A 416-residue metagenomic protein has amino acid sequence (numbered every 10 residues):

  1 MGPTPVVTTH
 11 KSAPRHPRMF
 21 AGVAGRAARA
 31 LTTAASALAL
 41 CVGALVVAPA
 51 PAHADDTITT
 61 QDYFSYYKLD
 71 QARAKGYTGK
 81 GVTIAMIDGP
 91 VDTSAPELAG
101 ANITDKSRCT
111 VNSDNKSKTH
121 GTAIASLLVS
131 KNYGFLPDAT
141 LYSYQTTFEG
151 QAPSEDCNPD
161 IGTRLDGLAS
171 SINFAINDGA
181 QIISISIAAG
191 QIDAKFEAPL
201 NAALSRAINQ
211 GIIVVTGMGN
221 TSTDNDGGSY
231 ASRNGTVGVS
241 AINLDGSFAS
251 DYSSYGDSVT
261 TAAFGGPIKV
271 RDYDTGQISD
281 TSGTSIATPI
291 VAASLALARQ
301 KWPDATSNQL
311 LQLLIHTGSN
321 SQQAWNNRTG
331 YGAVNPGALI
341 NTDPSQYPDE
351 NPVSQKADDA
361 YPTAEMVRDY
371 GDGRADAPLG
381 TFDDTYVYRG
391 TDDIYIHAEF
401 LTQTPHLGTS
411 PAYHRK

Functional and structural regions predicted by a protein language model:
G2-V7, M19-G25, L31-G81: Protease zymogen maturation seam
R73-I84, G89-T104, N112-I161, R233-N234 (+3 more regions): Subtilisin-like serine protease catalytic core
T83-I87, T140-Q145, I176, Q181-S186 (+3 more regions): Structural recognition of the beta-strand scaffold that forms the well-ordered cores of secreted hydrolase catalytic
G89-T93, C109-V111, Y133, T147-Q151 (+6 more regions): Solvent-exposed loop/turn segments at secondary-structure junctions within structured extracellular/periplasmic domains
S113-T122, T221, S279-V291: Gly/Ser-rich catalytic serine loop of serine hydrolases
G150-S229, S279-S282, I286: Substrate-binding/access-modulating region of protease and related hydrolase catalytic domains
S184, W302-R415: C-terminal subdomain of the subtilisin-like protease fold in secreted/lumenal serine endopeptidases
G228-Q300, D304: Extracellular S/T/G-rich loop segment that most often corresponds to the catalytic His/Ser-adjacent loop
